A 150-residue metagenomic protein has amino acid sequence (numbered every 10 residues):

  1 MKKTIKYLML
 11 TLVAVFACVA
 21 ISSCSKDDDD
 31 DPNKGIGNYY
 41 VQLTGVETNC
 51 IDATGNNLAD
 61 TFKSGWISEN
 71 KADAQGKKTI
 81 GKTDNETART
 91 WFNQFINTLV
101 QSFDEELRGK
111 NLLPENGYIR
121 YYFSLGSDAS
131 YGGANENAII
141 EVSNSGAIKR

Functional and structural regions predicted by a protein language model:
M1-S22: Sec-dependent bacterial lipoprotein signal peptides
K3, V41, G146-R150: Low-complexity, repetitive regions of proteins mediating host interaction that are extracellular, surface-exposed
K3-T4, K34, A138: N-terminal cationic leader/targeting segments used for protein routing and processing
F16-S22, A74, I140, K149: Short stretches within intrinsically disordered, low-complexity N-terminal or propeptide regions
A17-G45: Bacterial Sec-dependent N-terminal signal peptides
T44-E86: Post-signal-peptide N-terminal segment of Sec-exported extracytoplasmic proteins
N70-E115: Mature extracytoplasmic domains of secretory-pathway proteins
E106-R150: Extracytoplasmic electrostatic interaction patches
